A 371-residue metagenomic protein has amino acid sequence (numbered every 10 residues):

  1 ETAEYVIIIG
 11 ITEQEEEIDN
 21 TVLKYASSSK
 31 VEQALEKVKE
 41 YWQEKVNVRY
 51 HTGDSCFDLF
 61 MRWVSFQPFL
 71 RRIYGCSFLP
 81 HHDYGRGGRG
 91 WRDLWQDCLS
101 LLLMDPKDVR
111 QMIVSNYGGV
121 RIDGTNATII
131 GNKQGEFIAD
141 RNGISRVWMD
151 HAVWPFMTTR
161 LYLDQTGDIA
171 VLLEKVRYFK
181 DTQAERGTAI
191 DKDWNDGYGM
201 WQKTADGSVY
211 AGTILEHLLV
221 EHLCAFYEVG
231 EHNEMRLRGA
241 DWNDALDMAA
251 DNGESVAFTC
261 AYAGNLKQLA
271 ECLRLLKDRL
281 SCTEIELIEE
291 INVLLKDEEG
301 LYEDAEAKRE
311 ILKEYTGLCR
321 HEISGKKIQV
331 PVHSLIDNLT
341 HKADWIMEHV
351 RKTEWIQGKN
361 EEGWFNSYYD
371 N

Functional and structural regions predicted by a protein language model:
E1-N371: Acidic, mature catalytic/reactive cores of soluble proteins
